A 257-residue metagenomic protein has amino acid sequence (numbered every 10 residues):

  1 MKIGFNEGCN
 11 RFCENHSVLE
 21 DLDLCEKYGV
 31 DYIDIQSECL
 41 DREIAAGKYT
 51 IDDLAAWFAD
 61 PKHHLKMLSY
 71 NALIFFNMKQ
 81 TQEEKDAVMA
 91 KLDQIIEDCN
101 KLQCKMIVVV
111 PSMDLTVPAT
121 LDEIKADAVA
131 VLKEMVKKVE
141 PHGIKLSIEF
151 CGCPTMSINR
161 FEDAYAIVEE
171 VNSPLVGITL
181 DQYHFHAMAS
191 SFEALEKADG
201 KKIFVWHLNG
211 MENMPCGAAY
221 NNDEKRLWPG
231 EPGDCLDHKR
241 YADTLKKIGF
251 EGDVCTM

Functional and structural regions predicted by a protein language model:
M1-G4, L65-K66, M89: Transmembrane beta-strand segments of Gram-negative outer membrane beta-barrel proteins
M1-N15: Boundary/entry segment of secreted carbohydrate-active catalytic domains
C9, Y32-C39, Y70, E134-C235: Acidic/histidine-rich catalytic cores of soluble enzymes
H16-D23, N77-G177, A187, K239 (+1 more regions): Active-site acidic/histidine proton-transfer and metal-coordination neighborhood in alpha/beta enzyme cores
D21-Y28, A46-S69, D93-Q103, K133-P141 (+3 more regions): Acidic (Asp/Glu)-rich catalytic clusters
L24, Y28-A46, N71-F76: N-terminal substrate-binding region of glycoside hydrolase catalytic domains
D34-F58, S112-V117: Glycine-rich, proline-tolerant flexible connector loops at the mouths of alpha/beta enzymes
D253-M257: Short acidic/histidine-rich active-site segments
